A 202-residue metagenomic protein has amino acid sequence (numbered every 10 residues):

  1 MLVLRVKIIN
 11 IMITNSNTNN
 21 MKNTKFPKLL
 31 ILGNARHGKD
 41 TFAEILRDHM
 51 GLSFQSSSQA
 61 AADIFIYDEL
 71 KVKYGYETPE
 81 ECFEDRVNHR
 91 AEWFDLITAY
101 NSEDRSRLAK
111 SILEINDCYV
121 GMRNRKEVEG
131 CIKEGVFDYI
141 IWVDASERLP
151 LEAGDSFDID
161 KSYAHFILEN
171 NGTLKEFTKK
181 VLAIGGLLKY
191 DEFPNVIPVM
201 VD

Functional and structural regions predicted by a protein language model:
I31: Hydrophobic anchor at the beta1->P-loop junction of P-loop NTPases
N34: P-loop (Walker A) phosphate-binding loop of NTP-binding proteins
H37: ATP-binding Walker
D40: Walker A/P-loop
S57-D117, R123: ATP-dependent small-molecule kinase phosphotransfer cores that center on conserved nucleotide phosphate-binding segments
R107, W142-D202: Small-molecule kinase domains that catalyze NTP-dependent phosphoryl transfer to phosphate-bearing small molecules
K110-A153: ATP-dependent NMP and nucleoside kinases share a basic, alpha-helical "lid"
